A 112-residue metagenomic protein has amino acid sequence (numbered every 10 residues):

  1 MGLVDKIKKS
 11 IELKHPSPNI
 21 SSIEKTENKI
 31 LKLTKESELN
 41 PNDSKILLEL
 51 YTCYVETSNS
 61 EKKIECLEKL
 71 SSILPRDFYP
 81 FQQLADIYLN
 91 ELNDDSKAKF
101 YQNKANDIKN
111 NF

Functional and structural regions predicted by a protein language model:
M1-N28: Long, contiguous interaction/recruitment modules in multidomain scaffold/adaptor proteins
I23-T26, S60, D94-D95: TPR-repeat structural position
K29, K63, K97-A98: Single-residue signature of alpha-solenoid repeat helices
K35-L39, E68-S72, N103-D107: Conserved structural position within tetratricopeptide repeats
K45-E49, Y79-Q83, K99-F100: Alpha-solenoid helical repeat scaffolds
T57, E91-L92: Structural motif corresponding to the intra-repeat A-B loop/turn of tetratricopeptide repeats
